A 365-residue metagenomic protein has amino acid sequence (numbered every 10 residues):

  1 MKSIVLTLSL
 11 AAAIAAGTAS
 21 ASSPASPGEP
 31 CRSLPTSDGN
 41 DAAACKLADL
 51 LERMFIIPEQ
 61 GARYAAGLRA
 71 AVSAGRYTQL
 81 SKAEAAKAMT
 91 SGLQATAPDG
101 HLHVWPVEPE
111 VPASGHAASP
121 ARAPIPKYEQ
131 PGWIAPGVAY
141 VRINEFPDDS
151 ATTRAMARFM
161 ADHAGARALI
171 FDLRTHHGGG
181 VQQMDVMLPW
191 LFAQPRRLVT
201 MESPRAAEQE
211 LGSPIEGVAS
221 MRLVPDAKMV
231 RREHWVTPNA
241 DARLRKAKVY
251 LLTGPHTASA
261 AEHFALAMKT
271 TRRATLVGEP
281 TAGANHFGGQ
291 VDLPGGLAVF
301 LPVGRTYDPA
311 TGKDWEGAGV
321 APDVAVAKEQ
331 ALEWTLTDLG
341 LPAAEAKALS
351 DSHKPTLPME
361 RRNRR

Functional and structural regions predicted by a protein language model:
M1-I4: Positively charged n-region of N-terminal signal peptides that target proteins for export
T7-A15: Bacterial N-terminal signal peptides
A25-R32, A44-E52, Y64-R76, G137-V138: Acidic/histidine-rich, surface-exposed loop or edge segments in extracytoplasmic proteins
P27-L51, H177-R365: C-terminal "post-core" interaction segments
A48-Q60, R69-Y77, T90-L102, A161-A168 (+5 more regions): Sec-exported extracytoplasmic/periplasmic mature domains
P58-V138, D338-L339, A343-R365: Extended, small/polar residue-biased N-terminal targeting/export presequences and adjacent propeptide/linker tracts
A71, V141-R142, H163-G178, A247 (+1 more regions): Short acidic catalytic loops
T90-A166, R197, A219-V230, N285 (+1 more regions): C-terminal, low-ordered peptide segments at domain boundaries
